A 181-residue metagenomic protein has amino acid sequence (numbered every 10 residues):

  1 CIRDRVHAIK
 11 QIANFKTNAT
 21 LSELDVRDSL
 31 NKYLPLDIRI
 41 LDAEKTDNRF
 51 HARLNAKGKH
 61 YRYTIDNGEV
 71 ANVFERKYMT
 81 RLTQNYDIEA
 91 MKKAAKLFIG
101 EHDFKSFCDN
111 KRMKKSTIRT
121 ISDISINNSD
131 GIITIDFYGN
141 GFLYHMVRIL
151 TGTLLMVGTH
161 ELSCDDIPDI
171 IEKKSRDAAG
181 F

Functional and structural regions predicted by a protein language model:
C1: Active-site loops and adjacent core secondary-structure elements that bind or stabilize anionic groups
D4-F181: Structured-RNA-binding interfaces characteristic of tRNA pseudouridine synthases
